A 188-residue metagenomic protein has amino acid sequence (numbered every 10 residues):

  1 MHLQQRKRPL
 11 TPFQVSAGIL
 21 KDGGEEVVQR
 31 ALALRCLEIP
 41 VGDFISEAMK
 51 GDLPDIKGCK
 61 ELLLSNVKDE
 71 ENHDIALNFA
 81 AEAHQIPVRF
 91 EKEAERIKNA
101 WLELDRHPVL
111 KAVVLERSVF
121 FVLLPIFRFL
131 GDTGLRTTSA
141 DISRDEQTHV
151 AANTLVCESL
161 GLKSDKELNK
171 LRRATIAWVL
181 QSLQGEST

Functional and structural regions predicted by a protein language model:
M1-T188: Non-heme di-metal
